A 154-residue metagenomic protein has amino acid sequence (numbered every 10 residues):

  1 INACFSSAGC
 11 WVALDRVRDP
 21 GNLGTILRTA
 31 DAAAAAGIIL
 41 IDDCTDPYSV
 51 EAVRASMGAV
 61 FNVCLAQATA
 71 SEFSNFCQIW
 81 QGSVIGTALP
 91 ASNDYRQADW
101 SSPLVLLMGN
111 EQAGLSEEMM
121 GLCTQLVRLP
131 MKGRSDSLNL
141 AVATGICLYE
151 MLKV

Functional and structural regions predicted by a protein language model:
I1-A91: RNA substrate-binding interface of SAM-dependent RNA methyltransferases
V17-P20, S101, S137: Short, solvent-exposed loop/helix junctions and linker helices that flank or host conserved functional motifs
D31-A33, D46-V60, E117-V154: Structured adenosyl-cofactor binding patch, chiefly the S-adenosyl-L-methionine
A36-I39, N62-A66, L89-S92, G109-Q112 (+2 more regions): Glycine-rich loops and low-complexity Gly/Arg-rich segments that provide flexible linkers or classic glycine-based
I85-S135: Active-site/ligand-binding-proximal alpha/beta "capping" segment
